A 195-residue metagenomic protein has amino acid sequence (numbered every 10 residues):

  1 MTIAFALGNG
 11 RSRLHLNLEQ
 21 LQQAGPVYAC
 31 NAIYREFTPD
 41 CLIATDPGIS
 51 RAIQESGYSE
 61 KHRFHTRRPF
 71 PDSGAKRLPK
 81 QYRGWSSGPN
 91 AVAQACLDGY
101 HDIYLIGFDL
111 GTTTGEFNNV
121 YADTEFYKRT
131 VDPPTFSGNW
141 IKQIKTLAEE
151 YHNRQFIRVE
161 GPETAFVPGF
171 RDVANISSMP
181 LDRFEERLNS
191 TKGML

Functional and structural regions predicted by a protein language model:
M1-L195: Metal-ion/cofactor- or nucleotide/acyl-coenzyme-handling active-site neighborhoods
